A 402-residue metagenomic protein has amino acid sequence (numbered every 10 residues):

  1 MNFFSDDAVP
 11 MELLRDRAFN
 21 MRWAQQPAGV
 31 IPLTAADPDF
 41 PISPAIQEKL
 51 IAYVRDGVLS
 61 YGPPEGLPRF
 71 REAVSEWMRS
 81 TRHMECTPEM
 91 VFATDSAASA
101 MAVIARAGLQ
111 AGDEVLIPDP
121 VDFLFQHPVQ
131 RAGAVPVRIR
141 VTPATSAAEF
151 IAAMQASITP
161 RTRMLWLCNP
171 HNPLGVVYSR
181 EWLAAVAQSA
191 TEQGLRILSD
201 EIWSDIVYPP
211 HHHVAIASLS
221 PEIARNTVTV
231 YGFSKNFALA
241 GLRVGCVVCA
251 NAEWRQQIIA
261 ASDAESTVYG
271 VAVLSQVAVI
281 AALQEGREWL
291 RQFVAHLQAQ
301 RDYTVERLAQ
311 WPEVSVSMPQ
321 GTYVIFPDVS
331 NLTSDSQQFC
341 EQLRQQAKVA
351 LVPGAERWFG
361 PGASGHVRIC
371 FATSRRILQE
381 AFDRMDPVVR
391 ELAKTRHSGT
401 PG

Functional and structural regions predicted by a protein language model:
F4, V9-P10, Q26-I31, A36-Y53 (+2 more regions): PLP-dependent class I/II
R15-V30: An N-terminal-biased, well-structured beta-alpha scaffold segment characteristic of Rossmann-like dinucleotide-binding
G57-S60, A73-T81: Glycine-rich loop-to-alpha-helix module at the N-terminal edge of alpha/beta enzyme cores
S60-G62, R291: Short, surface-exposed loop/turn segments at secondary-structure junctions
